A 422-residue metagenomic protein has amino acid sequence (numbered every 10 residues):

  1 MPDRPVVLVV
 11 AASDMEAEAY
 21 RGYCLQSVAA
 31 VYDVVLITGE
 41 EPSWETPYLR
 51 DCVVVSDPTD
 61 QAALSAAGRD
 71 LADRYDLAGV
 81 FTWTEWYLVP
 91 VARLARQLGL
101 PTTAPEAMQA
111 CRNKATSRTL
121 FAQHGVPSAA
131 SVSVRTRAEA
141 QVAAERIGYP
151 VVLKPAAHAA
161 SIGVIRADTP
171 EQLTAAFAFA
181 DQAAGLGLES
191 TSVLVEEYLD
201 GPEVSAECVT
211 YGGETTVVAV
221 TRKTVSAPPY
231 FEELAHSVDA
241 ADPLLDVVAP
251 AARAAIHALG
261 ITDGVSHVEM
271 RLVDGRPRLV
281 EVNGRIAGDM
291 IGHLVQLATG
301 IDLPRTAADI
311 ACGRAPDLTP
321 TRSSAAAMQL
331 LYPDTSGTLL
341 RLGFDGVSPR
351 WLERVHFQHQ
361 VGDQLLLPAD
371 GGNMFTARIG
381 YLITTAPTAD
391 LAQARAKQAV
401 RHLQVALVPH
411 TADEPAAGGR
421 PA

Functional and structural regions predicted by a protein language model:
P2-D14: Nucleotide-activated donor-dependent transferases that construct or modify glycoconjugates
L8, Q123-H124, A308-A422: Peripheral (often C-terminal) accessory segments that flank ATP-dependent C-N-forming ligase machineries
Y23-Y32: A short, Lys/Arg-enriched amphipathic alpha-helix followed by its capping loop at the start of a domain
I37-W44: Short, polar loop motifs at secondary-structure junctions
T46-T59, E353-V355: Active-site regions of enzymes building and remodeling cell-envelope glycoconjugates
D73-N113, G125-S133: A short, GP-enriched loop/loop-strand-helix hinge that lies immediately N-terminal to, or at the N-terminal rim
P127-A129, R146, P150-L153, R166-G201 (+2 more regions): Conserved ATP-binding module of the ATP-grasp superfamily
E171, E196-I261, V265, L272 (+3 more regions): ATP-dependent carboxylate/phosphate-activation module, predominantly the ATP-grasp catalytic core and closely related
